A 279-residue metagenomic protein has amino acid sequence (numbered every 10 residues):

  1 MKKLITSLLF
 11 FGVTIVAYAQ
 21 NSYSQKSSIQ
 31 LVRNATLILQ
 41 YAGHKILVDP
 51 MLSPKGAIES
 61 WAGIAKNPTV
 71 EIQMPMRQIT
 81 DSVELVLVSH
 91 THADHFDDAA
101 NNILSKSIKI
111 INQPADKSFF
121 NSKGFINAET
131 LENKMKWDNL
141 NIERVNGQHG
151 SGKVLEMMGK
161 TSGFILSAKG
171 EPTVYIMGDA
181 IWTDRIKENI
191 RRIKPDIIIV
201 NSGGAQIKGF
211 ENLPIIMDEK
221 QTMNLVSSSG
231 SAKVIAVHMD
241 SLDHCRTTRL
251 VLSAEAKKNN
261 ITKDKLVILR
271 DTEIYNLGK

Functional and structural regions predicted by a protein language model:
M1-G63, S228, K263: Zn-dependent metallo-beta-lactamase
N21-K26, V32, N112-E171, E255-G278: Metallo-beta-lactamase
R33, Y41-G43, P50-L52, P114-D116 (+4 more regions): A mature extracytoplasmic/lumenal domain signature
H44-L87, D98-A100, T183-R192: Pre-active-site segment of Zn-dependent metallo-hydrolases
V48-D49, S82-H92, I111-Q113, V174-A180 (+3 more regions): Active-site neighborhood of phospho(di)ester-bond hydrolases with catalytic His/Asp-centered motifs
P54-K55, T91-F96, K117-F120, M135-K136 (+5 more regions): Active-site environment of divalent metal-dependent phosphoester hydrolases
G56-A57, M74-W137, S151: Active-site HxH/HxHxD metal-binding segment of metal-dependent hydrolases
A115, I181-D271: Cap/insert and terminal regions of metallo-dependent hydrolase folds
